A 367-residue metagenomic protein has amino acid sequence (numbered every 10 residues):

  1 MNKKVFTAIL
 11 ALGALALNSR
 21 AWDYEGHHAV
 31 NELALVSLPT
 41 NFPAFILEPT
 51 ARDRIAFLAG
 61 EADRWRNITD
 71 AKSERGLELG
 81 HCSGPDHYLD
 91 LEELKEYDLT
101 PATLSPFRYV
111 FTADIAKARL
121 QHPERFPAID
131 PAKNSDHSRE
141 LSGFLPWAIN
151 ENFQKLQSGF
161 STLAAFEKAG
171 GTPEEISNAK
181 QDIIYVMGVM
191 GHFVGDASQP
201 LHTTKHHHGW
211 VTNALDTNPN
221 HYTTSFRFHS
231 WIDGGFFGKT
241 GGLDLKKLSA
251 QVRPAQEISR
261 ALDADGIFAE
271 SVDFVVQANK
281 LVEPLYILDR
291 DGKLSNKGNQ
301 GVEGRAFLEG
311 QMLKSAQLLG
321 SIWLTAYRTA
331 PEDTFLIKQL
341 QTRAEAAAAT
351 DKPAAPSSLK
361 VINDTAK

Functional and structural regions predicted by a protein language model:
V5-G13: Sec-dependent N-terminal signal peptides
A8-I9, E32-L33, A197: Intrinsically disordered, low-complexity segments enriched in polar/charged small residues
A16-N18: N-terminal signal peptide c-region/cleavage motif recognized by signal peptidases
R20-Y185, V189, T203-L313, G320 (+1 more regions): N-terminal, motif-rich segments that launch catalysis or mediate targeting to/interaction with membranes, typified by
V189, F193, A197-Q199: Catalytic glutamate of the conserved HExxH
